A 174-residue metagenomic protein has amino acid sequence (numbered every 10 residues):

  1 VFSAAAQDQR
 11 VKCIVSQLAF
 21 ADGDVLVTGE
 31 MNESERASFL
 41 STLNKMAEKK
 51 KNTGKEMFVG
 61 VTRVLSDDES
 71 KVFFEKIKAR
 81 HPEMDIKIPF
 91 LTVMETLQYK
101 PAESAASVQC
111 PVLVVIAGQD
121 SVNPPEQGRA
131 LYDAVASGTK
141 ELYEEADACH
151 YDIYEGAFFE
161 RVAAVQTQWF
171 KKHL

Functional and structural regions predicted by a protein language model:
V1-K51, D85-I88, T96-L97: Primarily recognizes the serine-hydrolase "nucleophile elbow" in alpha/beta-hydrolase and SGNH/GDSL folds
I14, L142-E144: Conserved beta-strand scaffold positions in the cores of enzyme catalytic domains, especially in NTP/NDP-utilizing
L40-E103, C110: Alpha/beta-hydrolase
A106-Q109, A134-S137: Short, conserved loop/helix-junction motifs that constitute active-site signature segments in enzyme catalytic cores
V108, V114-I116, D120: Short beta-strand/loop motif that positions the catalytic acidic residue of the alpha/beta-hydrolase fold
S121-Q127: Conserved alpha/beta-hydrolase "acid-adjacent" motif
A148-R161: Catalytic histidine-centered segment of alpha/beta-hydrolase-like enzymes
V165-H173: C-terminal alpha-helix
